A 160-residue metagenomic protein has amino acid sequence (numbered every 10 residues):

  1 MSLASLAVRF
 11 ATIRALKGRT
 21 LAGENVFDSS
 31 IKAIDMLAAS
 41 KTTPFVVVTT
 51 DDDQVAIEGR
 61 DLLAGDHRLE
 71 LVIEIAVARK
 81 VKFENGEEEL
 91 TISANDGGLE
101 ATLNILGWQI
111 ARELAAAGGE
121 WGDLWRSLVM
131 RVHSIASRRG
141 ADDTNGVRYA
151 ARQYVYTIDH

Functional and structural regions predicted by a protein language model:
M1-D28, V55-H160: Charged, amphipathic alpha-helical segments and their flanking helix caps
K32-M36: Short, charge-patterned binding micro-sites
L37-K41, R60-L62: Short glycine-biased active-site loop of nucleotidyltransferases that positions the nucleotide triphosphate and helps
A39-T42, R68-E70: Amphipathic heptad-repeat coiled-coil/leucine-zipper-like oligomerization helices
S40-A56: A short, hydrophobic beta-strand-centered structural micro-motif
